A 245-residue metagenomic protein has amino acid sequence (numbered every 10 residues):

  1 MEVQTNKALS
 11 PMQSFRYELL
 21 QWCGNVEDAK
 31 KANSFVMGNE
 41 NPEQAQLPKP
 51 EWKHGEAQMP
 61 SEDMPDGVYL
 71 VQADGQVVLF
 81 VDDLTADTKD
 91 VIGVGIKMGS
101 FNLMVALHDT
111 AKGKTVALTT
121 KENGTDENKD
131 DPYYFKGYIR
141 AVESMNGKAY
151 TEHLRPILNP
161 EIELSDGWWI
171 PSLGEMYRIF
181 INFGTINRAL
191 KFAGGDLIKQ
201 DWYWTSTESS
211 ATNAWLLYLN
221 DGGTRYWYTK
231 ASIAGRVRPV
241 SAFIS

Functional and structural regions predicted by a protein language model:
E2-S165, A231-S245: Short, compositionally biased
V3, N39, K49, D166 (+1 more regions): C-terminal, surface-exposed recognition/capping segments
M104, I170-P171: Hydrophobic core segments of beta-strands in well-ordered, beta-rich domains
